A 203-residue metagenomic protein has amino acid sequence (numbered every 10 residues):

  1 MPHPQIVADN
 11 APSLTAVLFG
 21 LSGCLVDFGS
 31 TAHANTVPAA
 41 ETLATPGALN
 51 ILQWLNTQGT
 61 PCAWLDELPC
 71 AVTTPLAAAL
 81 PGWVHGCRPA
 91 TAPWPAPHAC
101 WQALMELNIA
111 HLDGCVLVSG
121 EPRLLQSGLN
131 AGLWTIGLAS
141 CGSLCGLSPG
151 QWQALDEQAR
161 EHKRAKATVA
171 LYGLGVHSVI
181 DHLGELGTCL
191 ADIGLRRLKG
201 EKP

Functional and structural regions predicted by a protein language model:
M1-T31, V37-L43, L49, Q53-T60 (+4 more regions): Asp-based, Mg2+/Mn2+-dependent phosphohydrolase catalytic module
C62-W64: Nucleotide-state-sensitive switch-loop elements of NTP-binding domains
D66-L68: Conserved phosphate-coupling serine/threonine residues in phosphotransfer and NTP-handling enzymes
